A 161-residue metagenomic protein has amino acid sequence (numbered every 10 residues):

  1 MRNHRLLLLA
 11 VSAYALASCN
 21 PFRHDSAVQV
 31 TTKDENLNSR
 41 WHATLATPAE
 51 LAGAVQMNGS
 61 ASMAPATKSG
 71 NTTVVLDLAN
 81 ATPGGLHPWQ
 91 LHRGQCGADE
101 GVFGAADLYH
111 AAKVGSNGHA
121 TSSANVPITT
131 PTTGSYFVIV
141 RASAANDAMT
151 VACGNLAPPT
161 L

Functional and structural regions predicted by a protein language model:
M1-L7: Bacterial N-terminal signal peptides that target proteins for export
A10-V11: Core hydrophobic alpha-helical membrane-spanning segments
A15-S18: C-terminal motif of bacterial Sec signal peptides marking the signal peptidase cleavage site
N20-P88, H92-L161: N-terminal leader/targeting pre-sequences
